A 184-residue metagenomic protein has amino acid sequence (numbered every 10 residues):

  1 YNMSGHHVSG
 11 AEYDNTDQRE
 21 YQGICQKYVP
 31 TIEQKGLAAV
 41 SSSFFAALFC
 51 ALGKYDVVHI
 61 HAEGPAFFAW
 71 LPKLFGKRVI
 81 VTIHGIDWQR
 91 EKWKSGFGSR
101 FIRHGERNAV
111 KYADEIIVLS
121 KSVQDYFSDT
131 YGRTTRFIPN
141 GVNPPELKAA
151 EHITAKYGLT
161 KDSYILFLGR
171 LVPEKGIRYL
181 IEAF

Functional and structural regions predicted by a protein language model:
Y1-E12, G53: N-terminal subdomain of nucleotide-sugar transferases
Q22-L48, E91-G98: A short, charged, and often flexible helix/loop element on the N-terminal side of the glycosyltransferase catalytic
L37-A51, Y55-W88: An aromatic- and histidine-rich active-site surface loop
A38-S41, R78, Q89-N108, K148-A149: Nucleotide-sugar donor phosphate/pyrophosphate-binding loop at the beta->alpha transition of glycosyltransferases
L48-A51, L74, F97-I116: Membrane-proximal helix-turn-helix segments that form the acceptor-binding/catalytic region of lipid-linked
I117, G158-K175, I181-F184: Conserved donor-binding/catalytic core segment of Leloir-type glycosyltransferases
S122, G141: Carbohydrate-associated surface elements
L147-L159: A short helix/loop element that forms part of the nucleotide-sugar donor recognition site in Leloir-type
